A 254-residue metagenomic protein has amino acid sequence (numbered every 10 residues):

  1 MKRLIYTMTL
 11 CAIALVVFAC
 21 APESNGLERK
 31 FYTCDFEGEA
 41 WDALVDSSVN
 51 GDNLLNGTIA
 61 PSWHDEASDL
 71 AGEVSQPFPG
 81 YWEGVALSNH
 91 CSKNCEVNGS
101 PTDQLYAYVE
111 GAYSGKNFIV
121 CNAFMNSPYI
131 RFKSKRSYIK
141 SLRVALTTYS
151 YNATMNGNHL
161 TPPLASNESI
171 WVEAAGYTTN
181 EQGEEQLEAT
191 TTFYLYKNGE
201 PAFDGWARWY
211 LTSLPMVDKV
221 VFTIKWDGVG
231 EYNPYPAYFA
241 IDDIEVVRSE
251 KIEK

Functional and structural regions predicted by a protein language model:
M1-T9: Bacterial N-terminal signal peptides that target proteins for export
R3-L4, L15-W41, R248-K254: Bacterial Sec-dependent N-terminal signal peptides
G26-S134: N-terminal targeting leaders for non-cytosolic proteins
E39, V144-T147, Y177: Short glycine-rich beta-strand segments
A112, A123-M125, K140-N156: Secretory/extracellular carbohydrate-interaction modules and structurally similar beta-sandwich "look-alikes"
S134-S141, M216-V217: Extended extracellular/luminal ectodomain segments enriched in beta-structured repeat modules
A153-E173: Short coil-to-beta strand junction motifs in C2/discoidin
W171-K254: Terminal, low-complexity interaction segments
